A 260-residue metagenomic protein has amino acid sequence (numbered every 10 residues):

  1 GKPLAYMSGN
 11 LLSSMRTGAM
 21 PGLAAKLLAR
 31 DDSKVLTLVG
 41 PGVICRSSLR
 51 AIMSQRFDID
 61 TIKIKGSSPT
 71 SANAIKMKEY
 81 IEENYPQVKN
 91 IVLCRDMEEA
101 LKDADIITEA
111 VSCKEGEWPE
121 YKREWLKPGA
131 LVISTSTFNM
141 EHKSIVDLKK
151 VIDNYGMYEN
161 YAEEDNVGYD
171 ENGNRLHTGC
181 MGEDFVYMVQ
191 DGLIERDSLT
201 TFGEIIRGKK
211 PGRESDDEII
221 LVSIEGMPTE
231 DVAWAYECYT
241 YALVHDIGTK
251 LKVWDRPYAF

Functional and structural regions predicted by a protein language model:
G1-S33: Phosphate/diphosphate ligand-binding glycine-rich loop within oxidoreductases
G9-S13, I133-M140, I224-E230: Glycine-rich phosphate/pyrophosphate-binding beta-alpha loops
P21, D32-R56, K65-S71: Glycine-rich adenosine-cofactor-binding loop
P21-A25, S48, I52, V232-W234 (+1 more regions): Buried hydrophobic packing segments
Q55-Y85: NAD(P)-binding Rossmann-fold cofactor-contacting core
Q87-Y187: Rossmann-like adenosine-cofactor binding region
K143-Y258: Adenosine-phosphate binding glycine-rich loop
